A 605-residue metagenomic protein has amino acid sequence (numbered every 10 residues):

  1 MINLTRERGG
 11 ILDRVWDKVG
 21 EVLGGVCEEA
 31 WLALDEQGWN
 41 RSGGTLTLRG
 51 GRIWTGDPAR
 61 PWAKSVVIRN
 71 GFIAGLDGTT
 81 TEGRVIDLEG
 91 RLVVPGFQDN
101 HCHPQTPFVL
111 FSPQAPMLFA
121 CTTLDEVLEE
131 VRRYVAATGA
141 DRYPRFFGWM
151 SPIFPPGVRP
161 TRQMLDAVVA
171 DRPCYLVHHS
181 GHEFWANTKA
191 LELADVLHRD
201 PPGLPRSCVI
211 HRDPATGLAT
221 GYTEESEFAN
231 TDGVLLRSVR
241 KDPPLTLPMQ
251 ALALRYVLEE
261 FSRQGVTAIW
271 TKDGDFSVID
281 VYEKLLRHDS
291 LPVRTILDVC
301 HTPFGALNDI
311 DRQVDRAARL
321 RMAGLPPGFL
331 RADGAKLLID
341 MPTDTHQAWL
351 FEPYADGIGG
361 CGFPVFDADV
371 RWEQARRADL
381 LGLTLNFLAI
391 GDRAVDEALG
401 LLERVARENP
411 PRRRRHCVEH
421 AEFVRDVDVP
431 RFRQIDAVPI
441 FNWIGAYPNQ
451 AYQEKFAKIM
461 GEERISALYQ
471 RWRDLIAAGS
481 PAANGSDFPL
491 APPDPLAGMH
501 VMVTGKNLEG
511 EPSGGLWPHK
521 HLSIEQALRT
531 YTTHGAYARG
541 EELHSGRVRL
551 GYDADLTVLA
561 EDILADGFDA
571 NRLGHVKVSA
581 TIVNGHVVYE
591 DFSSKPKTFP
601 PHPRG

Functional and structural regions predicted by a protein language model:
N3-R6, D13-G50, W54, P58-V314 (+7 more regions): Divalent metal-binding segments
R69, N187, A560, N584-G585: Short strand-turn-strand beta-turns centered on an Asx-Gly dipeptide
M150, D275, G445, I563 (+1 more regions): Flexible, active-site-proximal loop/turn residues at the rims of small-molecule/cofactor binding pockets and catalytic
T161-R162, A318-R319, G567-D569: Short beta-alpha junctions and helix-cap segments that line functional grooves
D171, G324-P327, Y354-I358, P430-Q453 (+1 more regions): Extended low-complexity acidic/polar segments
P292-K336, R415-D426, R431-I435, K455-A482: Phosphate/diphosphate-binding loops
R376-N386, R393-H416, H420-A421, D426-P430 (+2 more regions): His/Asp/Glu-enriched, well-ordered alpha-helical/loop segment that forms or immediately abuts the divalent-metal
